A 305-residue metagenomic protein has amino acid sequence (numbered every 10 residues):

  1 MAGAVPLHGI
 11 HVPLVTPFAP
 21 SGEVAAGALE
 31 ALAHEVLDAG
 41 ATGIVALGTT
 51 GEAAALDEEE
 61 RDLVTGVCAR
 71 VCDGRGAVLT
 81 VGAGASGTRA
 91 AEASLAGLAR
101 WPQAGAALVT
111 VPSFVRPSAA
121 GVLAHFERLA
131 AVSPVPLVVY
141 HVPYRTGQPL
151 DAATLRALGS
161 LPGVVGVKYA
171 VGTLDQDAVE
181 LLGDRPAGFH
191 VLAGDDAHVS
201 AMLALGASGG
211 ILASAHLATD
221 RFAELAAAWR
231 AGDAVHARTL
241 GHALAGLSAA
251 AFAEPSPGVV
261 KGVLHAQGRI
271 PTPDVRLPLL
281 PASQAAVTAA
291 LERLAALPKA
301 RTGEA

Functional and structural regions predicted by a protein language model:
G3-P149, L264: Active-site beta->alpha loop and helix N-cap motifs at the rims of alpha/beta catalytic domains
H8, F189, G258: Change "...and in nucleic-acid phosphodiester-cleaving endonucleases..." to "...and in nucleic-acid processing enzymes
V12, T16-P20, R116, A152 (+3 more regions): Generic structural "secondary-structure junction" signal
P13, L47, E52-A55, S86-T88 (+7 more regions): Short, electropositive, low-hydrophobicity segments enriched in small/polar residues
V24-G27, A31, E59, L63 (+8 more regions): Conserved active-site and cofactor/substrate-binding residues in soluble primary-metabolism enzymes
L37, A201-A305: Structured C-terminal cap/extension of enzyme domains
R70-A77, W101-Q103, S133-V135, G159-G163 (+3 more regions): Short helix-capping segments at alpha-helix termini
A131-V132, P143-F252: Catalytic alpha/beta core domains of metabolic enzymes, predominantly
